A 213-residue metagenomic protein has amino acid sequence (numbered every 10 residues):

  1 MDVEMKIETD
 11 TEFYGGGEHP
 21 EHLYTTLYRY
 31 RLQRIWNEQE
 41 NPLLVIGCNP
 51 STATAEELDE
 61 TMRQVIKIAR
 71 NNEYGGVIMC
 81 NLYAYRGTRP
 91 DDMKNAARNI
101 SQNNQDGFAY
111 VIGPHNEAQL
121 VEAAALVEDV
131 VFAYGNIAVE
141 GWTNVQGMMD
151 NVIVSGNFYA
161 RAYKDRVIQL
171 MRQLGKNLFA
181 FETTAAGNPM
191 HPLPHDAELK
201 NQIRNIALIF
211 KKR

Functional and structural regions predicted by a protein language model:
M1-D59, N71: Active-site and ligand/interface coordination hotspots across diverse enzymes and nucleic-acid-associated assemblies
R31-N37, E60-V77, L120-L126: Short amphipathic alpha-helices and their capping/turn segments at secondary-structure boundaries
P42-L44, G76, D129-V131: Structural motif
G47-C48, L82, Y134-N136: Short, well-ordered beta-to-alpha junction loops that form the rim of enzyme active sites and present histidine/acidic
T52, R86, A138: Feature marks short, surface-exposed loop/turn motifs that line or immediately flank catalytic pockets and channel
E57-Q64, Y163-R166: Conserved alpha-helical elements of sugar-nucleotide-dependent glycosyltransferases
G75-K94: Short connector loops at secondary-structure junctions
M93-R213: Glycine/proline-rich loop-helix segments at beta-alpha junctions forming the active-site rim of enzyme cores
